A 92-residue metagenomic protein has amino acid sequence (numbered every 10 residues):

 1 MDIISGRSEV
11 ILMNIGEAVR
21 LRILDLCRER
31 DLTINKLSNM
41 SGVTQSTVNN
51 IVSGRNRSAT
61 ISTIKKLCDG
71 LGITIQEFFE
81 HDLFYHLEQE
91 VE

Functional and structural regions predicted by a protein language model:
M1-L12, N50, F79-E92: Short, charged recognition helix plus adjacent turn of helix-turn-helix-like nucleic-acid-binding domains
D2-L32: A short, Lys/Arg-rich alpha-helix, primarily the initiator
L24, N35, K65: Residues within the helices of the helix-turn-helix
C27, S38, C68: The alpha-helix within a helix-turn-helix
G42-S58: Recognition helix of helix-turn-helix/homeodomain-like DNA-binding domains that insert into the DNA major groove
R55-D69: Short, basic-rich loop-to-helix N-cap that marks the start of a DNA-contacting helix
